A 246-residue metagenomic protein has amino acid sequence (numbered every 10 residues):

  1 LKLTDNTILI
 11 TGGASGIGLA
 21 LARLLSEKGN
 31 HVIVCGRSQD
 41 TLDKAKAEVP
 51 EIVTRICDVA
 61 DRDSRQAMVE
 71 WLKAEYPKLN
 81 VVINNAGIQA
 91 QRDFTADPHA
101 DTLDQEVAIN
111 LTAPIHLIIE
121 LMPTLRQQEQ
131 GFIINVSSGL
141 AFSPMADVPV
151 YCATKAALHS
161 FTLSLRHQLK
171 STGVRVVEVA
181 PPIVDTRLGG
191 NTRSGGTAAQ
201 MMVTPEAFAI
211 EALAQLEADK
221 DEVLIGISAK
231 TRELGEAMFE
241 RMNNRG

Functional and structural regions predicted by a protein language model:
T7, G12-S15: Conserved glycine-rich cofactor-binding loop
K28-K44: Conserved glycine-rich Rossmann-like NAD(P)H-binding loop of the short-chain dehydrogenase/reductase
I56-M68, A100: The beta1-alpha1 cofactor-binding region of Rossmann-like NAD(H)/NADP(H)-dependent oxidoreductases
Q66, Q89-D104, D147: Conserved mid-core segment of classical short-chain dehydrogenase/reductases
I118, T154: Active-site helix of classical SDR
S138: Residue(s) in the substrate-gating loop at a strand-loop-helix junction that position the organic substrate next
E178, S194-E233: C-terminal helical subdomain
